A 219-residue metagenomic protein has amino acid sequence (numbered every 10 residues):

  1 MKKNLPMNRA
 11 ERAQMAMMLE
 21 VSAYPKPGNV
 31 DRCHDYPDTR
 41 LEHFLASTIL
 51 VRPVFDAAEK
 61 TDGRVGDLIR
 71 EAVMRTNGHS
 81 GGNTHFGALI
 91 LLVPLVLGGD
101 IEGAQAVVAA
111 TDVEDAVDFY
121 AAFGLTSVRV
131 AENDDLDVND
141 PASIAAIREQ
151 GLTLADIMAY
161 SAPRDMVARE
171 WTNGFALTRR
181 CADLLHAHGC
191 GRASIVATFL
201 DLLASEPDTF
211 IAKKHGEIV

Functional and structural regions predicted by a protein language model:
M1-G63, G99-V219: Phosphate-rich cofactor/ligand-interacting catalytic cores and adjacent structured alpha/beta frameworks
D56-G103: Long, hydrophobic/aromatic-enriched structural stretches that serve as scaffold segments
